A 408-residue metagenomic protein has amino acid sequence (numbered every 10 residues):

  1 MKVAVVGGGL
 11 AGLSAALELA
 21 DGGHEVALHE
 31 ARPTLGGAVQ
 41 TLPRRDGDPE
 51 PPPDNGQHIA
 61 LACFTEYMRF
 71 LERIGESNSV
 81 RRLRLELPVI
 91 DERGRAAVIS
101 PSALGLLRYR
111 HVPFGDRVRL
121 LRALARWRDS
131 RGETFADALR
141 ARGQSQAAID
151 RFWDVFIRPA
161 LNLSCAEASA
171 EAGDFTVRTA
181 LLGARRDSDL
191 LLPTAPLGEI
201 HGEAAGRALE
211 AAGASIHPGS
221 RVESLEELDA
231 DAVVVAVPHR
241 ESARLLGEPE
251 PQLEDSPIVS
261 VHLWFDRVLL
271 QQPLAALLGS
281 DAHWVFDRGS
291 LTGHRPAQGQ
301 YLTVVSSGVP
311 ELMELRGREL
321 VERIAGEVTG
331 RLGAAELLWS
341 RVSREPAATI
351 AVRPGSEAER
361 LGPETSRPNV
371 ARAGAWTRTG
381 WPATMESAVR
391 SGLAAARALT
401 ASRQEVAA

Functional and structural regions predicted by a protein language model:
K2-L28: N-terminal Rossmann-like FAD-binding beta1-loop-alpha1 element of flavoenzymes
A11, T34, R240: Conserved Rossmann-like nucleotide-cofactor binding loop
A20-R45: Glycine-rich FAD pyrophosphate-binding loop
G22, S220-R331: Mid-domain catalytic core of redox enzymes that form a hydrophobic substrate pocket/lid adjacent to a catalytic redox
G37-C63, L124-R126: Glycine-rich active-site loop/strand segments that organize a redox cofactor
F64-D174, D187: Mobile amphipathic helical/loop "lid" adjacent to a hydrophobic cofactor/ligand pocket
S100-S102, D287-A408: Conserved flavin/dinucleotide-binding core of flavoenzymes
T176-E223: Helical element adjacent to the flavin cofactor pocket in flavoenzyme catalytic cores
